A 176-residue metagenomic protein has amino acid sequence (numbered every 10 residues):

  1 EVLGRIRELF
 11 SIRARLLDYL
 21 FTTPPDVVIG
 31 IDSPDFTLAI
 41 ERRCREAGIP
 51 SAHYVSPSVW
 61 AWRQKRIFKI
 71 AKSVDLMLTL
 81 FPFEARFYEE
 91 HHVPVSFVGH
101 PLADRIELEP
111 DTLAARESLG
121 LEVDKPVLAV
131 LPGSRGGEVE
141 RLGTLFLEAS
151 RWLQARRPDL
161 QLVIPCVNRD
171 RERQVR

Functional and structural regions predicted by a protein language model:
E1-S118, L131-V139, V167-D170: Active-site and donor-binding regions of nucleotide-sugar-utilizing enzymes
T22, E46, L121, W152-D159: Secondary-structure boundary motif
S118, E122-D124: Glycine-rich NAD(P)-binding loop of Rossmann-like domains
K125, G137-R176: Donor-nucleotide binding loops and adjacent catalytic segments primarily of GT-B fold Leloir glycosyltransferases
